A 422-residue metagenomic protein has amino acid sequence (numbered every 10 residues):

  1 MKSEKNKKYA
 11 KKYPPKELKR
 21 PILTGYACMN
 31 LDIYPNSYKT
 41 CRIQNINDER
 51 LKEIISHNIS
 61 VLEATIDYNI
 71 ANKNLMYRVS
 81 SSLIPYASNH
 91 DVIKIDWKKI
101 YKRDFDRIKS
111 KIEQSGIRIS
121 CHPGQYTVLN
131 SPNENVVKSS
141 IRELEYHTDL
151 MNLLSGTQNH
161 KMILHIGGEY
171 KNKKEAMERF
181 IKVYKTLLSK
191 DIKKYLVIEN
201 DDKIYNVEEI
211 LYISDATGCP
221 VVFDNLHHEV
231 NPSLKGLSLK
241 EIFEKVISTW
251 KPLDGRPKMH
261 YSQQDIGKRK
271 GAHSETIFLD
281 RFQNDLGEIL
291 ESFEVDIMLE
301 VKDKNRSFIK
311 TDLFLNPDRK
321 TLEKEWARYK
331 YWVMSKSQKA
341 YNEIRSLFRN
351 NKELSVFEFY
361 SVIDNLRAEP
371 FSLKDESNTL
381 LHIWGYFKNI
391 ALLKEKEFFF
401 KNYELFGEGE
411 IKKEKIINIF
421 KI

Functional and structural regions predicted by a protein language model:
K2-I117, T127-I141, T148-G156, T186 (+5 more regions): Alpha/beta catalytic barrel-like cores
I119, L196, V221-D224: Residue-level marker for buried hydrophobic side chains located in beta-strands that build the well-ordered beta-sheet
Q125, H227: Short active-site segment of divalent metal-dependent hydrolases/proteases that encodes the spacing between
Y146-A216, L226: Eukaryote-skewed repeat-based solenoidal scaffolds used as protein-protein interaction platforms, primarily
G218-N225, L315-P317: Short hydrophobic/aromatic-enriched beta-strand-loop microsegments
E229-S233: Short active-site loop/helix that positions an aromatic residue
